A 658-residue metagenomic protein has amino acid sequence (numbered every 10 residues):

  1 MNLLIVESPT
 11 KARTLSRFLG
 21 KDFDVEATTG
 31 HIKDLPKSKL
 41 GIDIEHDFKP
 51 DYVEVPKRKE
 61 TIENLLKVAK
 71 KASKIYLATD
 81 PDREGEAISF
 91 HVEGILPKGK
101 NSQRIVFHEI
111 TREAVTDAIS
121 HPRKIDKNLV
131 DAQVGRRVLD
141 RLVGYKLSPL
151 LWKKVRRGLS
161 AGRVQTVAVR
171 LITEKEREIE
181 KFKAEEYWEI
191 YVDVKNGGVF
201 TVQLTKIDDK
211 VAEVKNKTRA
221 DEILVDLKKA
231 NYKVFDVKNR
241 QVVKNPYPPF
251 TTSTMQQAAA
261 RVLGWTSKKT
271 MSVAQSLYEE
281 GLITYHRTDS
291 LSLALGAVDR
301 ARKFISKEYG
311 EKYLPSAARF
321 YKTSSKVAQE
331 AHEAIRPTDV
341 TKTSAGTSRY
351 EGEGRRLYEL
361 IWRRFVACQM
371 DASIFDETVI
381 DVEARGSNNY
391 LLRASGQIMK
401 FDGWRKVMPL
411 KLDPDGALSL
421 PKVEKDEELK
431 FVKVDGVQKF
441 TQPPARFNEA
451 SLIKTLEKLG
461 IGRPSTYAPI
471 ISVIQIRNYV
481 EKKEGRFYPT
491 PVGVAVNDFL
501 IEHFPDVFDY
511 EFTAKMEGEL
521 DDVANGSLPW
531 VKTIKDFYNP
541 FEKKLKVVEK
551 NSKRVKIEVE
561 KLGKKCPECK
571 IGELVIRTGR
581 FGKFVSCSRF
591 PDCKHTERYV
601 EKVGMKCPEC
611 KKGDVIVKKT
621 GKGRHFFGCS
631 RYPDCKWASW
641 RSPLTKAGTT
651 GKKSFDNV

Functional and structural regions predicted by a protein language model:
M1, D80-P81, R156-S160, N239-P248 (+3 more regions): Conserved short loop/turn motifs at secondary-structure junctions
M1-R137, K146: Intrinsically disordered, low-complexity regulatory segments
N2, S148, K181, A220 (+4 more regions): Basic, low-complexity terminal or inter-domain segments flanking catalytic cores
P9-A12, T29-D34, P81-G85, E109-E113 (+6 more regions): Conserved nucleotide-binding/hydrolysis micro-motifs of P-loop NTPases
R13-K37, T166-E213, C368-L418: Structured, non-catalytic alpha/beta "coupling" segments that mediate domain-domain communication and provide generic
A114-V192: C-terminal or mid-to-C-terminal helical accessory/interaction module adjacent to the motor/catalytic core
E213-P249, E427: Metal- or metallocofactor-binding catalytic centers and their adjacent structured scaffolds across diverse enzyme
